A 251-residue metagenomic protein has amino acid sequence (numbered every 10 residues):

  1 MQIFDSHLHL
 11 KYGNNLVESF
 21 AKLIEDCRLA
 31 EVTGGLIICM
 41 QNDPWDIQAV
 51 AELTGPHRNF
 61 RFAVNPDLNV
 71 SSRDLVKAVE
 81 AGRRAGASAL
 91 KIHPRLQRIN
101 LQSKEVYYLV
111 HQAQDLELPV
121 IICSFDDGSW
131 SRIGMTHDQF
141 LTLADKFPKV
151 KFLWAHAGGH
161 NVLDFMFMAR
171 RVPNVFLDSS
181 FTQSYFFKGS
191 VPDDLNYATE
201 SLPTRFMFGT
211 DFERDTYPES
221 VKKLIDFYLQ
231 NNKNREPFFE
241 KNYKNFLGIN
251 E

Functional and structural regions predicted by a protein language model:
M1-S6, L16-G34, Q114, L202-M207 (+1 more regions): Mid-to-C-terminal alpha-helical segments outside catalytic/metal-binding sites
I3-Y12, R95, C123, W154-A157: Histidine-centered catalytic micro-motifs
H7, C27, G82, L90 (+6 more regions): Conserved, mostly hydrophobic/aromatic
L8-H9, A21-P44, N59-D67, S88-A89: Divalent metal-dependent hydrolysis catalytic cores, especially in the metallo-beta-lactamase
K11-G13, N42-W45, N69-S71, Q97 (+4 more regions): Active-site environment of divalent metal-dependent phosphoester hydrolases
N15-C27, I47-Q48, V70-G82, V162: Short, acidic/polar
E31, G55-N69, V76-G128, K151: Extended, charged catalytic domains and RNA/DNA-binding interfaces, predominantly in divalent-metal-using enzymes
A89, S103-M207: Catalytic pocket-lining loop regions of alpha/beta-barrel enzymes, especially the amidohydrolase/enolase/GH5 lineages
